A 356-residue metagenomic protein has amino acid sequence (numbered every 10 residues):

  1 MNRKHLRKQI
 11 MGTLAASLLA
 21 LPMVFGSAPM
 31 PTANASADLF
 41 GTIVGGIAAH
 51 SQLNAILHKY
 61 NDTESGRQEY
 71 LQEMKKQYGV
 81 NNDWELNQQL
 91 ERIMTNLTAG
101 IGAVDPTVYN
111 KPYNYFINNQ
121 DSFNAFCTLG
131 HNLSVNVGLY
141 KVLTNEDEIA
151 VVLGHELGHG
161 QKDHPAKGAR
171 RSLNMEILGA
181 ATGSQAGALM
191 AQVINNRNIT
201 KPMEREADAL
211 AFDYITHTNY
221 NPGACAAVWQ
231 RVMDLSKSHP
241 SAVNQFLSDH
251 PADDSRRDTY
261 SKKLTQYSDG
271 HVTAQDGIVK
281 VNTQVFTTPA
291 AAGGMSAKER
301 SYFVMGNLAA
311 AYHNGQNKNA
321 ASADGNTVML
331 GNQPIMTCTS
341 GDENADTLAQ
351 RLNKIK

Functional and structural regions predicted by a protein language model:
N2-L18: Bacterial N-terminal signal peptides that target proteins for export
Q9-T13, A28-Q68, E73, A103-N110 (+5 more regions): C-terminal capping/extension segments of zinc metalloprotease domains
L18-M23, S27: Hydrophobic core
S36-L173, T218, S238-S241: Peri-catalytic and regulatory segments of divalent metal-dependent proteins
G41, H164-V193: Post-HEXXH active-site segment of zinc metalloproteases
A150-G154, H159-G160, A180-T200: Catalytic-site beta-strand/loop segments enriched in glycine and acidic/polar residues
A320-S340: Short glycine/threonine-rich beta-strand-turn micro-motifs
D342-K356: C-terminal partner/receptor-binding element of secreted or periplasmic proteins
